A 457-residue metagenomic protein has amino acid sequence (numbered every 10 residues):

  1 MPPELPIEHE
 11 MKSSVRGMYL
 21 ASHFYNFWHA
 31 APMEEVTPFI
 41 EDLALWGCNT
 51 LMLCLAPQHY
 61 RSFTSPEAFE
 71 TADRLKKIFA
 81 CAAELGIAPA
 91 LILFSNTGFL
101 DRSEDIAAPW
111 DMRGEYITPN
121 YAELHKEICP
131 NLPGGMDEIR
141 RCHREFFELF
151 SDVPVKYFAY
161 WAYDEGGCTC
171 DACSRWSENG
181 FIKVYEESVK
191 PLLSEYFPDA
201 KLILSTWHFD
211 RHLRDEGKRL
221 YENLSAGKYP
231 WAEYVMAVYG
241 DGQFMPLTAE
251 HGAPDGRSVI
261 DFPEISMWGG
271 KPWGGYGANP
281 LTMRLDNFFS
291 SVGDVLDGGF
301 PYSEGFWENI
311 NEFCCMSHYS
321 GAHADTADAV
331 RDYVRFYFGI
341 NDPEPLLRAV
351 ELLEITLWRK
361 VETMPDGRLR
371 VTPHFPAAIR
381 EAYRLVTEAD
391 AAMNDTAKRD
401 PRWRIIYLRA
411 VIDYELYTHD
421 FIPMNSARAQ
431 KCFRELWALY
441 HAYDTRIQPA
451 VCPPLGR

Functional and structural regions predicted by a protein language model:
P2-T50, C54: An acidic-aromatic substrate-binding cleft motif
K12, R140, F147-E148, V292-D294 (+1 more regions): Short, surface-exposed loop and linker segments with low hydrophobicity and enrichment for Pro/Ser/Thr
A21-H23, T37, N49-A56, R61-P343 (+3 more regions): Catalytic-core regions of glycoside hydrolase
S303-E308, H323-R457: C-terminal non-catalytic alpha-helical accessory regions
